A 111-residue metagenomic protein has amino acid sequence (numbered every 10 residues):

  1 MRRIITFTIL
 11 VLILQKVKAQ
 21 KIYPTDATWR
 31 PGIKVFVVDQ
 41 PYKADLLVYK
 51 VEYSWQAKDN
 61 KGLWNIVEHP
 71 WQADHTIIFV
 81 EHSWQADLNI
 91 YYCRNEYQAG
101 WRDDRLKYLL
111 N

Functional and structural regions predicted by a protein language model:
I4-I13: Sec-dependent N-terminal signal peptides
A19-N111: Repetitive, compositionally biased segments used for assembly/scaffolding
